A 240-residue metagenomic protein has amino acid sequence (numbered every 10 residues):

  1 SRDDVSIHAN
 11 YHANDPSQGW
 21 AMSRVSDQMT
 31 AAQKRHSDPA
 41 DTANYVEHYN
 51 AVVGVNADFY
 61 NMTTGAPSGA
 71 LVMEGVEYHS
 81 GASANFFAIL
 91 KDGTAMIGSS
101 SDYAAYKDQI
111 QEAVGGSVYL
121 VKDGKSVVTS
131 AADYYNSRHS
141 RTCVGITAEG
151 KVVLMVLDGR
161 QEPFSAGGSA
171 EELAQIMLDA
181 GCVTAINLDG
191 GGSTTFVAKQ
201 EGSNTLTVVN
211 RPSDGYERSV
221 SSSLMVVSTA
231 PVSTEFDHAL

Functional and structural regions predicted by a protein language model:
S1-F86, M96: Zymogen propeptides
N10-Q18, S100-A105, L157-E162: Short, solvent-exposed aromatic-acidic interface loops
S17-V25, Y106-Q111, P163-A170: A short, polar/proline- and glycine-enriched secondary-structure boundary/capping micro-motif
V55-Y134: Active-site-adjacent helix-turn-beta-strand microarchitecture at beta-sheet edges that either contains or buttresses
T64-A82, I89, T129-V183, S193-D237: Conserved, well-ordered active-site substructure
